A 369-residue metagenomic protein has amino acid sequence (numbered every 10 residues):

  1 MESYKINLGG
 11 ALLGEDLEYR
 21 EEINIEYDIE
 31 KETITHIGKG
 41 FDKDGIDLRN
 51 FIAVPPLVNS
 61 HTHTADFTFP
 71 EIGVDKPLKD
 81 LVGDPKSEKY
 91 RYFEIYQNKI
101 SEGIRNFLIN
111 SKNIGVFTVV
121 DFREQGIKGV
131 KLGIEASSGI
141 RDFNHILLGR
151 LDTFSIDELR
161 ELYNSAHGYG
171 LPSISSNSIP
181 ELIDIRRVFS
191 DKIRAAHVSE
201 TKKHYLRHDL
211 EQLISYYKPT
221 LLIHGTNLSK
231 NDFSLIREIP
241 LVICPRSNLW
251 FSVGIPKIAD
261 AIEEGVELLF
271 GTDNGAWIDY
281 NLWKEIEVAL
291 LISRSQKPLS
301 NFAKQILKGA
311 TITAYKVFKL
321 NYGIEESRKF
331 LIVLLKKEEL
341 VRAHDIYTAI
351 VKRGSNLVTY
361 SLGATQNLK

Functional and structural regions predicted by a protein language model:
M1-D42, L320: N-terminal metal-binding scaffold of metallo-dependent hydrolase/deaminase domains
M1-L8, G38-D84: Replace "His-x-His-based motif
G9, I25, E32, N50 (+10 more regions): Divalent metal-coordination and catalytic microenvironments
E26, I52-A53, P70-R141: Alpha-helical scaffold segments that flank or form the walls of functional sites
F67-E102, K192, K202-Y217, P240 (+1 more regions): Active-site gating loops and adjacent loop-to-helix segments of metal-dependent hydrolytic enzymes
I104, S300-A314, I324, R328: Short, well-structured alpha-helical segments that form the helix of a local strand-helix-strand
L151-D157, E161-A276: Active-site core of metal-dependent hydrolases
K316, E326-K369: C-terminal cap of metal-dependent C-N hydrolases
